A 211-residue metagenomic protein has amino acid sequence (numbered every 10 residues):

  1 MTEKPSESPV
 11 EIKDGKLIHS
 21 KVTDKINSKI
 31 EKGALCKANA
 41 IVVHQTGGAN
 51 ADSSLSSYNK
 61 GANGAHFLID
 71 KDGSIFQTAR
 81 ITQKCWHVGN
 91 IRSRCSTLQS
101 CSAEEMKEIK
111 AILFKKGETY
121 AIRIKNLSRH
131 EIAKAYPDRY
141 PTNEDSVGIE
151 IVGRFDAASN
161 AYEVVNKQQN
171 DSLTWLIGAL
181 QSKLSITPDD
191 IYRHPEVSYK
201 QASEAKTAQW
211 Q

Functional and structural regions predicted by a protein language model:
M1-K13, A121-N126, I132-Q211: Basic/polar, cationic surfaces and motifs that engage anionic cell-wall and phosphate/carboxylate ligands
M1-Y140: N-terminal catalytic cores of peptidoglycan-degrading enzymes
